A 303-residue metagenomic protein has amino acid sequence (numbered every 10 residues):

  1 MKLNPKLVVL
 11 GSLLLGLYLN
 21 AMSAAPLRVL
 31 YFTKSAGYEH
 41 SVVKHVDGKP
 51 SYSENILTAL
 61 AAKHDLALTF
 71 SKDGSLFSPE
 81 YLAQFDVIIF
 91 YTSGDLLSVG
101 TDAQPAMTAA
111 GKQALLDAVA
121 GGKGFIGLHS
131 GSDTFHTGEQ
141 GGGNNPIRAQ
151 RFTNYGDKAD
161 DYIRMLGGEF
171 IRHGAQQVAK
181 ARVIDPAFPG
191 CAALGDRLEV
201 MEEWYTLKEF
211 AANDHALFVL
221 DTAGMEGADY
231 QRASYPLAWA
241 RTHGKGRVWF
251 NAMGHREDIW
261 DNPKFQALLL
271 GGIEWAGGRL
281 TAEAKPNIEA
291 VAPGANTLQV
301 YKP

Functional and structural regions predicted by a protein language model:
M1-V9: Bacterial N-terminal signal peptides that target proteins for export
V9-N20: Bacterial N-terminal signal peptides
S23, R28-F32, G37-F135: Helical hinge/lid and interdomain linker segments adjacent to catalytic or ligand-binding clefts that mediate domain
A25-L27, T33, S53, K63 (+1 more regions): Extracellular ligand-binding/catalytic regions of CAZymes and related secreted enzymes and adhesion modules
Y52-I56, A110, A114, D161 (+2 more regions): Extracytoplasmic/secreted proteins, especially bacterial periplasmic and envelope-associated proteins
A67-T69, H215, R247: Conserved beta-strand segments of alpha/beta enzyme cores
D95-A193: A glycine-rich, often tryptophan-bearing local segment used as a flexible ligand/cofactor-contacting loop or short
K158-D160, R164-G244: Catalytic beta-strand/loop cores that center a nucleophilic Ser/Cys/Thr and support acyl-enzyme chemistry
